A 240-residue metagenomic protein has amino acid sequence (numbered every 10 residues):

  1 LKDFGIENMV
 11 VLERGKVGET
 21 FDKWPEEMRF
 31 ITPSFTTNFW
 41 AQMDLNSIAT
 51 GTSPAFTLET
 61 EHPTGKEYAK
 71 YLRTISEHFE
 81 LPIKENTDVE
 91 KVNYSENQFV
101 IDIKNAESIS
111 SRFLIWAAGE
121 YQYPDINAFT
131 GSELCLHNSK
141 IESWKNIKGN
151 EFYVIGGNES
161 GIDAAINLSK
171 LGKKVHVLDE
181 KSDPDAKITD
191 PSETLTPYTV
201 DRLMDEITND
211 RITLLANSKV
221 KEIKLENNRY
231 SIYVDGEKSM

Functional and structural regions predicted by a protein language model:
L1, K16, N158-E159: Residue-level detector of alpha-helix initiation sites
K2-N8, S34, Y233-M240: Rossmann-like nucleotide/phosphate-binding core characteristic of flavoprotein oxidoreductases
I6-E13, K174-E180: Short beta-strand "acidic-cap" motif of Rossmann-like dinucleotide-binding folds
R14-A69, L178-T194, R211: Glycine-rich active-site loop/strand segments that organize a redox cofactor
P54-Q122, L214, K221-V234, M240: Feature captures the FAD/FMN-dependent oxidoreductase FAD-binding
T64-E67, W116-L171: Glycine-rich dinucleotide-binding loop and its adjacent helix/turn
N86, K148-E151, N217: Phosphate-coordination loops involved in phosphoryl transfer and adenosine-cofactor binding
G172-M240: A Rossmann-like FAD-binding core segment of flavoenzymes
